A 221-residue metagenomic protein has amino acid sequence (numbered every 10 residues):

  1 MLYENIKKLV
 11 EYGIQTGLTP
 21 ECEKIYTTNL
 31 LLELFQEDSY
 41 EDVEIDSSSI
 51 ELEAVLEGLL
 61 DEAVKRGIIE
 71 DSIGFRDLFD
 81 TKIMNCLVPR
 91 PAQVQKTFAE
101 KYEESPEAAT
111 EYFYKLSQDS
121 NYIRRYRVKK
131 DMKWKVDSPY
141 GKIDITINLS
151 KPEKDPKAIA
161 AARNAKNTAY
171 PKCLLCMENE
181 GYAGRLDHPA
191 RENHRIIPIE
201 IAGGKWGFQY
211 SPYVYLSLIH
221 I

Functional and structural regions predicted by a protein language model:
M1-L175: Extreme N-terminal flexible tails
F113-Y126, L174-G207: Extended, Lys/Arg-enriched charged tracts that mediate electrostatic binding to polyanionic substrates
P139-Y140, I201-G204, Y215-L216: Short, well-ordered loop/turn elements at secondary-structure boundaries
D144, G207-Q209: Structured core elements
L149-K151, Y210-V214: Short, flexible loop/turn elements at secondary-structure junctions
I219-I221: Conserved small/polar residues in nucleotide/adenosyl-binding loops
